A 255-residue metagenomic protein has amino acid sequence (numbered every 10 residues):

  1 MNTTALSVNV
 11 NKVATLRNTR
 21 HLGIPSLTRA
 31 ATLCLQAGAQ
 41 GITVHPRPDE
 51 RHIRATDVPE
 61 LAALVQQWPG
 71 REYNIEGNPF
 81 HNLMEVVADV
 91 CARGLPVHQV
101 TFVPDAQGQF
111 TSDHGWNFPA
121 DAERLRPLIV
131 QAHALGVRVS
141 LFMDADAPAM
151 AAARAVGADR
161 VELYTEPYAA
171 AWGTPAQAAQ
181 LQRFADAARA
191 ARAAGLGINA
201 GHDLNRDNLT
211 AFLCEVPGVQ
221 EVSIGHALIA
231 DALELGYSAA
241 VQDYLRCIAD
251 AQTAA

Functional and structural regions predicted by a protein language model:
M1-H81, V86-L95, A152-A155: Conserved N-terminal beta1-alpha1 strand-loop-helix module at the mouth
T3-S7, G41-T43, G70-E76, V97-T101 (+5 more regions): Structural preference for beta-strand elements that scaffold enzyme active sites
N18, Q40-L61, F102-N117, T165-A176: Glycine-rich, proline-tolerant flexible connector loops at the mouths of alpha/beta enzymes
Q40, Q99-F110, R160-W172, G218-Y237: Glycine-rich phosphate-binding active-site loops on the catalytic face of alpha/beta enzymes
R51-G77, F118-S140, Q177-A200, R206 (+1 more regions): Alpha-helix-loop-beta-strand connector modules within alpha/beta enzyme cores
F80-R93, D146-V156, A200, L204-V219: Catalytic cores of alpha/beta
D105-Q107, P119, R138-A190: Histidine/lysine/aspartate-rich catalytic loop segments that bind and position anionic ligands
G173, Q177, D231-A255: C-terminal helical cap(s) of enzyme catalytic domains, especially alpha/beta-barrels
